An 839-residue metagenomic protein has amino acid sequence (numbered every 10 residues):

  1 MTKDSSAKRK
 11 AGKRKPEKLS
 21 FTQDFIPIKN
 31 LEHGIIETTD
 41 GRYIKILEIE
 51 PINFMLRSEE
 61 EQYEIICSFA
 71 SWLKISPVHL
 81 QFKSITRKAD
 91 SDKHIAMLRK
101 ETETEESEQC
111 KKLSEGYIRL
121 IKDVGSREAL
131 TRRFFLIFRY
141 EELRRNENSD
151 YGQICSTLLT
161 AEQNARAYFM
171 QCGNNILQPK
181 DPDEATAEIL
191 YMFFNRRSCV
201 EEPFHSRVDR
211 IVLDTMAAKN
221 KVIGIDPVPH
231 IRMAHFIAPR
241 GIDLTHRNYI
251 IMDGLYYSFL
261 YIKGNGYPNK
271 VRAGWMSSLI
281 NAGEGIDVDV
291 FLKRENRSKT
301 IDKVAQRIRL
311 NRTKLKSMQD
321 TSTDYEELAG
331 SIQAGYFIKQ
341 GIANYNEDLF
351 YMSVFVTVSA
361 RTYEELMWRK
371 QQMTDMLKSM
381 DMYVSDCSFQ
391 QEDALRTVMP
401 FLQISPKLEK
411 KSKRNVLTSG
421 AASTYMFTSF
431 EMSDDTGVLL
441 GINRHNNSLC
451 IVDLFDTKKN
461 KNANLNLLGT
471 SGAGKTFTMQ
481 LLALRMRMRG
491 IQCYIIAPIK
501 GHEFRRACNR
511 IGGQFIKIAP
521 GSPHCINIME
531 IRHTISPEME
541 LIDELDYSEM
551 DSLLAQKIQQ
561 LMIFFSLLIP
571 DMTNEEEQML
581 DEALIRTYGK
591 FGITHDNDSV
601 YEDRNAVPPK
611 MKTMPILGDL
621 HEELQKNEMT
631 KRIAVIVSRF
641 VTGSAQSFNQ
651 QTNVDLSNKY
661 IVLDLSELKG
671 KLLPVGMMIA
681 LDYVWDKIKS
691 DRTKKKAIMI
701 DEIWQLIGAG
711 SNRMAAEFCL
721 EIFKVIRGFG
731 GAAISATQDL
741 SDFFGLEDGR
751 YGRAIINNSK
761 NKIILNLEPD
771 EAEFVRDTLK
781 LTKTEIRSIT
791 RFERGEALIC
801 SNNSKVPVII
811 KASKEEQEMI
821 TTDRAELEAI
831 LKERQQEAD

Functional and structural regions predicted by a protein language model:
T2-F427: Extended, folded cores of ATP/NTP-driven motor/assembly subunits in large transport and secretion machines
F25, I35-I36, K45-N53, E59-V78 (+15 more regions): P-loop NTPase motor domains
L467: Hydrophobic anchor at the beta1->P-loop junction of P-loop NTPases
G472: Walker A (P-loop) phosphate-binding loop of P-loop NTPases
K475: Conserved lysine of the Walker
T478: Hydrophobic positions on the alpha1 helix immediately C-terminal to the Walker A/P-loop
G512-I516, G749-I764: A short helix-turn-beta junction within AAA+ P-loop NTPase domains corresponding to the substrate/partner-engaging
L781-Q835: Conserved P-loop NTPase
